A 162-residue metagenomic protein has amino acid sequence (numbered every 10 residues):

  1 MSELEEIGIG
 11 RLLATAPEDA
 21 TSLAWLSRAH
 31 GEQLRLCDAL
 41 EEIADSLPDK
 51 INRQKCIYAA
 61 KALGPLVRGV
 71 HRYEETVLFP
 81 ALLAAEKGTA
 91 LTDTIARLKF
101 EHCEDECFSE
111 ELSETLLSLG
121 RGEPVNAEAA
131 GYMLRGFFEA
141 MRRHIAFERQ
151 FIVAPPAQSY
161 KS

Functional and structural regions predicted by a protein language model:
M1-S162: Small-residue-biased structural context
